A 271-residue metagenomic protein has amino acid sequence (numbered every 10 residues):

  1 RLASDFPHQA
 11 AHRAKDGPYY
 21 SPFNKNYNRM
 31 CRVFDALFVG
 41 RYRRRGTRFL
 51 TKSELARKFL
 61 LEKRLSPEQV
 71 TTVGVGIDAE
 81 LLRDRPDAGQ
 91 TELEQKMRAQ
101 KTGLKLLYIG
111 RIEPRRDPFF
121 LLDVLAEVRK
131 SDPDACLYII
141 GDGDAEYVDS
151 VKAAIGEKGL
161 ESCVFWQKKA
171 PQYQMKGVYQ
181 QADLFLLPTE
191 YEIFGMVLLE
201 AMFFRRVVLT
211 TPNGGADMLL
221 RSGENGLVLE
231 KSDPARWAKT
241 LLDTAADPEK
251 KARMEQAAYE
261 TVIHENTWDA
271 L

Functional and structural regions predicted by a protein language model:
K25-F49: Membrane-proximal helix-turn-helix segments that form the acceptor-binding/catalytic region of lipid-linked
L55, G76: Carbohydrate-associated surface elements
L104-E127, D149, A235: A conserved mid-protein helix/loop that constitutes part of the nucleotide-sugar donor-binding site
D149-K169: Nucleotide-activated donor-binding/catalytic signature segment of Leloir-type glycosyltransferases, i.e., the conserved
K169-A170, G177-A182: Short alpha-helical donor nucleotide-sugar binding micro-motif in glycosyltransferases
E190: Aromatic "clamp/platform" in nucleotide-sugar-dependent glycosyltransferases that forms part of the donor/acceptor
V207-T210: Short hydrophobic beta-strand element within catalytic cores of glycosyltransferases and related nucleotide-activated
S222-G223, L227-P234, D243-P248: Conserved acidic donor-binding segment of nucleotide-sugar-dependent glycosyltransferases
